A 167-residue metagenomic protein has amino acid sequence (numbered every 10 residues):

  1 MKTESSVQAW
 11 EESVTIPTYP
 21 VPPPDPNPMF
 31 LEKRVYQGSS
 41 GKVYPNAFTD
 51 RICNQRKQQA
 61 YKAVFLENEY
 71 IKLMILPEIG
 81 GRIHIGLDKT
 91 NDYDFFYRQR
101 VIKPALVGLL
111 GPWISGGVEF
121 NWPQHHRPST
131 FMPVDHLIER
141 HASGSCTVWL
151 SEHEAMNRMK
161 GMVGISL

Functional and structural regions predicted by a protein language model:
T3-S5, T15, Y44, K57-Q58: Intrinsically disordered, low-complexity segments enriched in small/polar residues
E4-Y36, A63-P133: Acidic-aromatic substrate-binding/catalytic surfaces of carbohydrate-active enzymes
F30-N54, Q58, F65-E67, S115-L167: Extended, loop-rich substrate-binding clefts of extracytoplasmic carbohydrate-active enzymes
